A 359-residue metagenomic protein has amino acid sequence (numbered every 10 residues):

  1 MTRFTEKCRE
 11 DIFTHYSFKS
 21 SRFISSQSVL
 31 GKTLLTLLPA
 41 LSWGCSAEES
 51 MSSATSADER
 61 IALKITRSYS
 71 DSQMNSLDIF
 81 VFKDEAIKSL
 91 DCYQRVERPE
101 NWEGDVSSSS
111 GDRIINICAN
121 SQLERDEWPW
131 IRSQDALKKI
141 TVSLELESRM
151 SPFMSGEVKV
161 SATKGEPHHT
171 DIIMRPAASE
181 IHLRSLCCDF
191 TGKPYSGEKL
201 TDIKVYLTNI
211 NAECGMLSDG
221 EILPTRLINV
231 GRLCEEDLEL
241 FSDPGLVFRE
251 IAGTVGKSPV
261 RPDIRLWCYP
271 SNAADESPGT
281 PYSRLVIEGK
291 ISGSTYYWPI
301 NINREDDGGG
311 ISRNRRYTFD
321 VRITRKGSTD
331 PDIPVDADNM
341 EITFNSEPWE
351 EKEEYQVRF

Functional and structural regions predicted by a protein language model:
M1-Q27: N-terminal secretory signal peptides that target proteins for export/translocation
T2, I24, S42, S46-E49: N-terminal low-complexity, Ser/Thr/acidic repeat segments characteristic of secreted and surface-exposed proteins
F4, L34-T36, E48-M51: Extended hydrophobic/aromatic-rich secondary-structure runs
G31-S42: Bacterial N-terminal signal peptides
C45-F359: Extracytoplasmic cysteine-anchoring/structural motifs
